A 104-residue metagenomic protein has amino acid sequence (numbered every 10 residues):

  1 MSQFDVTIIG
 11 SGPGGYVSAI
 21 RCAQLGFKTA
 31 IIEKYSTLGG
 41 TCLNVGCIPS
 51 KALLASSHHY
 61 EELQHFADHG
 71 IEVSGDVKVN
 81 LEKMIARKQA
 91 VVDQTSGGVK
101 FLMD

Functional and structural regions predicted by a protein language model:
M1-G12: Beta1/beta-strand and adjacent pyrophosphate-binding region of the FAD-binding site in flavoprotein oxidoreductases
S2-Q3, R21-F27, E33-D104: Glycine-rich flavin
I8, A19-C22: Hydrophobic alpha-helical segments that mediate membrane insertion or helix-helix packing
I9, I32-E33: The conserved SAM/SAH-binding core of class I Rossmann-like methyltransferase domains, concentrating on the hydrophobic
G15-Y16: N-terminal Rossmann-fold NAD(P) dinucleotide-binding loop
